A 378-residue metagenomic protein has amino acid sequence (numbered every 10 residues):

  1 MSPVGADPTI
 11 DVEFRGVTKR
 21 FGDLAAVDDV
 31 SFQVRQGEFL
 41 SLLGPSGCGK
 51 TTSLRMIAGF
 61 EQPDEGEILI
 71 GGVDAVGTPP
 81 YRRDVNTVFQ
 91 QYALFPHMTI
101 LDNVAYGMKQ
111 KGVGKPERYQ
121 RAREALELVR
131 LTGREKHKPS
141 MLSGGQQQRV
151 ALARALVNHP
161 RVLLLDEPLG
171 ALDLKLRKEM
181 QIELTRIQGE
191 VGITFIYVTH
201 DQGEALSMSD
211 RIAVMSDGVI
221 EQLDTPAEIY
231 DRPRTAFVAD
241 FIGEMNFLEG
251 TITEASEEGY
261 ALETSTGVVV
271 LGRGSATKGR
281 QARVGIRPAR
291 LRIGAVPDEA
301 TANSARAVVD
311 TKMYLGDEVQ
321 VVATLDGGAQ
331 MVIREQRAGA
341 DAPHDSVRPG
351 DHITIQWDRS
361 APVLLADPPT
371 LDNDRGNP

Functional and structural regions predicted by a protein language model:
E13, Q33, L69, T354-Q356: ABC ATPase nucleotide-binding domain
F39, T78-D240: ABC ATPase nucleotide-binding domains
L43-P45: The feature captures the beta-strand-to-loop junction immediately N-terminal to the Walker
A58: Helix-to-loop junction immediately C-terminal to a conserved catalytic motif
D64-E67, E117, D217, E249: Conserved coupling/switch loops of ABC nucleotide-binding domains, chiefly the family-specific signature
G66-D74: Conserved ABC transporter NBD signature motif
M245, A255-P378: Non-catalytic connector elements of ABC transporters
